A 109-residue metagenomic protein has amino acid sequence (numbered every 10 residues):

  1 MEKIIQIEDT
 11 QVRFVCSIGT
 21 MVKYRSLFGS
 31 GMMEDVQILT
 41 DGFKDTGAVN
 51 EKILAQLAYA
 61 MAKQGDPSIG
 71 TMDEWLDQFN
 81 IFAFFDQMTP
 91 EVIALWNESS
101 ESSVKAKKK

Functional and structural regions predicted by a protein language model:
M1-Q11, S30-G47, K52, Q64-K109: Charged interaction scaffolds used for protein-protein
F14-F28: N-terminal first-folded block
